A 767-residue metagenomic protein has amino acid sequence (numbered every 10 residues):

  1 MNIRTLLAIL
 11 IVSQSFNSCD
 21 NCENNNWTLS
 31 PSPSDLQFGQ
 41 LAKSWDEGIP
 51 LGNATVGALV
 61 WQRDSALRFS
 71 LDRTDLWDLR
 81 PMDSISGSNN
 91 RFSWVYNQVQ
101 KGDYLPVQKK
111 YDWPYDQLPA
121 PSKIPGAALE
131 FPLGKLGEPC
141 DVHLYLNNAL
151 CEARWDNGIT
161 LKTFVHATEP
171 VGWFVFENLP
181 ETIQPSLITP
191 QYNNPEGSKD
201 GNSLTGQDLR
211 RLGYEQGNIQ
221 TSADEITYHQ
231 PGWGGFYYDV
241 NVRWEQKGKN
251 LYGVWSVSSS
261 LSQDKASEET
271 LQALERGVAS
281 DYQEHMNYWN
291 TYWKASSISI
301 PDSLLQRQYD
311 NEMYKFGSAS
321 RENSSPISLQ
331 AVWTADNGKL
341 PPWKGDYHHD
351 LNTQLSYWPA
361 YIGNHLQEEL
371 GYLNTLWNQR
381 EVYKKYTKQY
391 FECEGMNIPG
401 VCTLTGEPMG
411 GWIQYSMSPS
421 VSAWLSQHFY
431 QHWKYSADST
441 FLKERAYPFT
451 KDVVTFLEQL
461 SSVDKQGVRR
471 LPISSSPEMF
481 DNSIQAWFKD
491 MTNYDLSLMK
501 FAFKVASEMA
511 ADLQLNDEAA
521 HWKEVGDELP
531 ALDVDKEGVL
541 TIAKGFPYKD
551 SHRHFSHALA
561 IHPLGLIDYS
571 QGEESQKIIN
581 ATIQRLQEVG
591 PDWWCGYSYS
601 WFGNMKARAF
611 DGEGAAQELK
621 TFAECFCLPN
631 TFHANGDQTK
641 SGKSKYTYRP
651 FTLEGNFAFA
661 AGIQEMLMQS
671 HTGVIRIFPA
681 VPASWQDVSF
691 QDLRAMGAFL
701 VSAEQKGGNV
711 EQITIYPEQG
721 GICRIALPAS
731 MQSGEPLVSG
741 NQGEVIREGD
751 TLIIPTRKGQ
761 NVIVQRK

Functional and structural regions predicted by a protein language model:
I11-L29: Bacterial Sec-dependent signal peptides at the C-terminal "C-region" and cleavage site
E23-D346, H365-L370, L376-K385, Q514 (+2 more regions): Acidic/polar, glycine-enriched structural segments that form the non-catalytic walls/loops of the carbohydrate-binding
G87, H349-K385, M396, C402 (+7 more regions): Active-site core of glycosidic bond-cleaving carbohydrate-active enzymes
Y115-G134, P650-V701, K706: Catalytic cores of secreted or luminal carbohydrate-active enzymes
A167-F176, A698-R724: Carbohydrate-binding surface patches
T182-Q191, I715-S730: Surface-exposed beta-strand/loop patches in extracellular or lumenal glycoproteins
S198-K199, I725-N741: Solvent-exposed beta-hairpin/edge-strand motifs
D452-M509: Acidic/histidine-rich catalytic neighborhood
